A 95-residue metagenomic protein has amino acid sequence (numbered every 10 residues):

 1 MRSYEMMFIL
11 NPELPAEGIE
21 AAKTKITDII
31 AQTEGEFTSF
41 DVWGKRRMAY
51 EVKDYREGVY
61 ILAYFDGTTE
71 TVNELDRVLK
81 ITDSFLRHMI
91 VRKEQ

Functional and structural regions predicted by a protein language model:
R2-Q95: Structured, basic alpha/beta domains of bacterial-type, RNA-associated proteins
